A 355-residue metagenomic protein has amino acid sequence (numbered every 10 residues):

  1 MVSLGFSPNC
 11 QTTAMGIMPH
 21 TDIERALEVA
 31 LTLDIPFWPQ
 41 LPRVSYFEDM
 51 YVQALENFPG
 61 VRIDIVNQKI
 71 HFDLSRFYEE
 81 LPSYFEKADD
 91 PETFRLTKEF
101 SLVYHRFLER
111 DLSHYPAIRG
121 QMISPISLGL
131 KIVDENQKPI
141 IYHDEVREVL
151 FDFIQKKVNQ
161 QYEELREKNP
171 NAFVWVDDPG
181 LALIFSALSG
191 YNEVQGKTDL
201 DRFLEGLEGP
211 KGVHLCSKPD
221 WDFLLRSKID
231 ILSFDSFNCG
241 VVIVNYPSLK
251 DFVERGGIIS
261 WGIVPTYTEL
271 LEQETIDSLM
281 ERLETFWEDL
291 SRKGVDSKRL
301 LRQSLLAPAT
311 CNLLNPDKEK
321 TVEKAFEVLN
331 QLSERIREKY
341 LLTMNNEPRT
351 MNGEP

Functional and structural regions predicted by a protein language model:
M1-Y142, G257, D289-K293, R302 (+2 more regions): Alpha/beta catalytic barrel-like cores
T12, I35-P39, A117-Q121, N171-W175 (+4 more regions): Structural preference for beta-strand elements that scaffold enzyme active sites
F58-L81, E193-K218, L232, Y246-K250 (+3 more regions): Non-catalytic scaffold segments within catalytic domains of secreted glycoside hydrolases
P91-L108, D144-Q160, S278-W287: Glycine-rich anion/phosphate-binding loops
A117-G120, P139, H143-P247: Active-site loop segments of alpha/beta catalytic cores
K131-V146, W175-Y191, I263-Q273, A307-D317: Active-site-proximal beta-alpha loop/turn segments in soluble metabolic enzymes
D230-L342: Catalytic-face loop-and-helix region of soluble metabolic enzyme cores
T343-P355: Short, basic, low-complexity termini and linkers enriched in Ser/Thr/Gly/Pro that act as targeting/leader peptides
